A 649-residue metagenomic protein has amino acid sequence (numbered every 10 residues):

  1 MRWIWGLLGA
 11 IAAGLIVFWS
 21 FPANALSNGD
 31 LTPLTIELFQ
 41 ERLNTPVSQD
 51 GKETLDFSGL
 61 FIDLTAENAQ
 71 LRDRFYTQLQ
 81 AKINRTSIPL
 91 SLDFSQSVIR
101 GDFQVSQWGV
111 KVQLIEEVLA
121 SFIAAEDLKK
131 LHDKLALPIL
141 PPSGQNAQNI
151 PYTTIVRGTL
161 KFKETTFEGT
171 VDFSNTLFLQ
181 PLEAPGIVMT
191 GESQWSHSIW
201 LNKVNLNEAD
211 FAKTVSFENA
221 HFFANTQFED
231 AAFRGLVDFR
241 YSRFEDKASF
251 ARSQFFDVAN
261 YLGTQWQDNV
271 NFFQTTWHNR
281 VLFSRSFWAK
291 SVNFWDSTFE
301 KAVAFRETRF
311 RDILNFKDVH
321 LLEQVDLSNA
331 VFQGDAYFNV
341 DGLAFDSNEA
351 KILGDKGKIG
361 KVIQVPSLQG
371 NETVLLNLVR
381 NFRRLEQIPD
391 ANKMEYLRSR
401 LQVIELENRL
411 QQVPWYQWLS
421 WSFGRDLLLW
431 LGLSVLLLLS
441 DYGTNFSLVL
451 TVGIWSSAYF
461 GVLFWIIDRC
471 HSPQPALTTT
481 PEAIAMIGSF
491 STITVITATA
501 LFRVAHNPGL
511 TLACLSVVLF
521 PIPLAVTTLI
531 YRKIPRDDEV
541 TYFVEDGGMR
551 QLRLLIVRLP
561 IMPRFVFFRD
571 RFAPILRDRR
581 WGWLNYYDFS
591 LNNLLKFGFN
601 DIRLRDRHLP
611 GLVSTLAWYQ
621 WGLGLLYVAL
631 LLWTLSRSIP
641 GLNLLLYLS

Functional and structural regions predicted by a protein language model:
R2-S649: Terminal module of membrane-associated proteins
